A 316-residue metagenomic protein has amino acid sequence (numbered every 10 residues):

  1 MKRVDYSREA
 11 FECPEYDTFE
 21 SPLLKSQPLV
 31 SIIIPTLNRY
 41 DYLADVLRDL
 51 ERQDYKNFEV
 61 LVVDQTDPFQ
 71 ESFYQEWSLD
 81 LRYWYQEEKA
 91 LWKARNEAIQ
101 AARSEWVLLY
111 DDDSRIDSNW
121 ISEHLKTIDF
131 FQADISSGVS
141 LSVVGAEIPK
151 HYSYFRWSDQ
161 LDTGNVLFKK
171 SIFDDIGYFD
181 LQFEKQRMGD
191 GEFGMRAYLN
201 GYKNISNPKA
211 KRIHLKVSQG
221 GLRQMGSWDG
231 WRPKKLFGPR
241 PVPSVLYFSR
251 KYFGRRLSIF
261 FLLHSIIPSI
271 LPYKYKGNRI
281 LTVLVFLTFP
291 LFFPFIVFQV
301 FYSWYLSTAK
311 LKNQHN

Functional and structural regions predicted by a protein language model:
M1-K2, N207-R232: Active-site donor/metal-binding and catalytic loop motifs of nucleotide-sugar-dependent glycosylation enzymes
K2-S21, P35-L37, F253-N316: Non-catalytic, C-terminal membrane-associated alpha-helical segments of glycosyltransferases
R48-N57: Short, acidic, metal-binding catalytic loop of nucleotide-sugar glycosyltransferases
Q86-A102: Glycine-rich, basic loop-to-helix element that forms the pyrophosphate-binding segment of sugar-nucleotide handling
R103-S104, D162-G177: Conserved nucleotide-sugar donor-binding and metal-coordinating catalytic region shared by glycosyltransferases
V107: Short aromatic/hydrophobic "clamp" motif used to bind/position activated sugar donors
R115-Y152: Conserved donor NDP-sugar-binding/catalytic core segment of glycosyltransferases
K185-M195: Acidic donor-binding loop at a coil-to-helix junction in glycosyltransferase catalytic cores that engages
